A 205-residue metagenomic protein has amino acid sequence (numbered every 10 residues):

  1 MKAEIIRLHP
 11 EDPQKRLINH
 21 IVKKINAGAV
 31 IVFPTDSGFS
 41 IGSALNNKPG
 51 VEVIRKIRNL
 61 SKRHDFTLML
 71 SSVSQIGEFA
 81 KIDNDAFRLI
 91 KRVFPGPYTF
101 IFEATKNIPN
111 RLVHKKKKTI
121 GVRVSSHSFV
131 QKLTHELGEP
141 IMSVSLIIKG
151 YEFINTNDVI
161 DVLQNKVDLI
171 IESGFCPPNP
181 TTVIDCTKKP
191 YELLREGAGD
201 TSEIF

Functional and structural regions predicted by a protein language model:
M1-F205: Active-site-adjacent structural elements in enzyme catalytic cores
